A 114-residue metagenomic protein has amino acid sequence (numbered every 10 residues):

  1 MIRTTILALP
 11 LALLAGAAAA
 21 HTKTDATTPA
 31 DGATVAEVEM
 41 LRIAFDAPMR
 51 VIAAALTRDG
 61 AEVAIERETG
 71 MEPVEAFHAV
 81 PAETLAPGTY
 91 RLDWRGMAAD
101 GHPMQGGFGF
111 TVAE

Functional and structural regions predicted by a protein language model:
M1-L9: Bacterial N-terminal signal peptides that target proteins for export
A15-A17: N-terminal signal peptide c-region/cleavage motif recognized by signal peptidases
A19-A36: N-terminal edge beta-strand
K23, E39, E75: Exposed loop/turn and edge beta-strand positions of beta-sandwich/beta-sheet ligand-binding modules
T28, E39, F108: Solvent-exposed, flexible loop/coil residues
R42-E114: Acidic, low-complexity Ser/Thr/Gly/Pro-rich repeat segments typical of extracellular/periplasmic and surface-exposed
